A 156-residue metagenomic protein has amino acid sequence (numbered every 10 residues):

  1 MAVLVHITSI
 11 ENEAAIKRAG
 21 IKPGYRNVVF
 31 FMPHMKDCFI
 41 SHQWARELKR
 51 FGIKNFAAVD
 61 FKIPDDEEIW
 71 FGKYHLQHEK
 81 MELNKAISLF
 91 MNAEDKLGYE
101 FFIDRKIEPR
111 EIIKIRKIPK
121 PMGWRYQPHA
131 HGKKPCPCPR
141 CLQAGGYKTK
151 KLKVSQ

Functional and structural regions predicted by a protein language model:
M1-F30, D37, W44: ADP-ribose/NAD+-binding catalytic cleft of ART/PARP-like enzymes
G24-N27, K36-Q156: Conserved NAD+-utilizing ADP-ribose enzyme module
